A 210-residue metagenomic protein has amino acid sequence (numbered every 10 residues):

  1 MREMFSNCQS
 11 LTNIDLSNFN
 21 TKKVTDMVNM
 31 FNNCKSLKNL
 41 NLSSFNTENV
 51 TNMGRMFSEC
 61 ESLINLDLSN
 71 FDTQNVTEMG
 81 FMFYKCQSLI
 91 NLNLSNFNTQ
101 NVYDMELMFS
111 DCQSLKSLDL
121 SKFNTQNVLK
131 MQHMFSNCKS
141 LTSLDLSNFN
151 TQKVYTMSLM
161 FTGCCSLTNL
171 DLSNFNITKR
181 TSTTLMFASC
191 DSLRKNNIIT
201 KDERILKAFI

Functional and structural regions predicted by a protein language model:
R2-I210: Negatively charged
